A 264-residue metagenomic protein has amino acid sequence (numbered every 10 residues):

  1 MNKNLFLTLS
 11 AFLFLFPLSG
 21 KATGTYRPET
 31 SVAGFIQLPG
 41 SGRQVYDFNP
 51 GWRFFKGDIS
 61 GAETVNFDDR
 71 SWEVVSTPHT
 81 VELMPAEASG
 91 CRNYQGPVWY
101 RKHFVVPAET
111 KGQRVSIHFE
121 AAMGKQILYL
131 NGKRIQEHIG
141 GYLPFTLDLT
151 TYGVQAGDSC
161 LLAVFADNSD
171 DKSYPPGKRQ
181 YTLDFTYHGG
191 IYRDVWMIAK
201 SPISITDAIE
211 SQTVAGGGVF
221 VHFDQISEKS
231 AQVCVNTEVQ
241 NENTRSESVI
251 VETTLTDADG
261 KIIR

Functional and structural regions predicted by a protein language model:
M1-T25: Bacterial Sec-dependent N-terminal signal peptides
G24-P28, G34, L38, D58 (+4 more regions): Accessory beta-strand-rich segments of carbohydrate-active enzymes
P39-D58, E63-S76: Mature N-terminal segment immediately following signal peptide/propeptide cleavage in secreted/periplasmic
V65-D68, S246-E252: Short flexible loop/turn segments that cap and initiate beta-strands
V75-T77, E82-R92: Surface-exposed, low-complexity/disordered Ser/Thr/Gly/Pro/Asn-rich loops and linkers
I209-F220, E228: Edge strands and adjacent loops of beta-rich recognition modules
V221-V239: Contiguous beta-strand segments within globular domains
K229, N241-V249: A short beta-turn/strand-edge loop motif at beta-sheet boundaries
